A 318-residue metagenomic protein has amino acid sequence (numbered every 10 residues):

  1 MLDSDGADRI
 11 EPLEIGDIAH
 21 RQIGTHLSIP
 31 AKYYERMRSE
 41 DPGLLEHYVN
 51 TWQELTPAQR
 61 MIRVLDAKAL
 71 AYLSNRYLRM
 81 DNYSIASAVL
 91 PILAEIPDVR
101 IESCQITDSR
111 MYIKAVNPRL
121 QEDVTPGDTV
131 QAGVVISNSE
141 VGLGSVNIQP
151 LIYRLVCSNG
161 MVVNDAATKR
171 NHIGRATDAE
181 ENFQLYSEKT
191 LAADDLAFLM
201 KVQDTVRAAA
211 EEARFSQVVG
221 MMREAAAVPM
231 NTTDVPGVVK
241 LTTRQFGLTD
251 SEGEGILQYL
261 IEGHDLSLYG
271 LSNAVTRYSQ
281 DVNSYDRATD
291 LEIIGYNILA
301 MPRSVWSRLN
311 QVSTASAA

Functional and structural regions predicted by a protein language model:
M1-A88, I92: Feature for intrinsically disordered/low-complexity regulatory segments and propeptides
R79-A318: Intrinsic disorder/low-complexity polar-acidic segments
